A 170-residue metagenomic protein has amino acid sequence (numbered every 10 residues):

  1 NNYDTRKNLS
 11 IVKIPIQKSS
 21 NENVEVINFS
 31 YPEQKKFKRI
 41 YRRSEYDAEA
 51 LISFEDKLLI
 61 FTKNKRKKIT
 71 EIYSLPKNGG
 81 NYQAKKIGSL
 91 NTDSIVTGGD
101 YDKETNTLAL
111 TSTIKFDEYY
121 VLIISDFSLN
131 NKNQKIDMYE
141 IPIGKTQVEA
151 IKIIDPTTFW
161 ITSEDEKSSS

Functional and structural regions predicted by a protein language model:
N1-S170: Sequence/structural signature of beta-propeller domains
